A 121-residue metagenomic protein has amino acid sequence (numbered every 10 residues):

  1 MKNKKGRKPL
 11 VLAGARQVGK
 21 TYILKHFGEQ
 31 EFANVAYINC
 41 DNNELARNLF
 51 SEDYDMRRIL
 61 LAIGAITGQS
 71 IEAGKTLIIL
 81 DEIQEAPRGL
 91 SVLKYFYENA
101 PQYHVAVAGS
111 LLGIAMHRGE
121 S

Functional and structural regions predicted by a protein language model:
M1-S121: Phosphate-binding site recognition
